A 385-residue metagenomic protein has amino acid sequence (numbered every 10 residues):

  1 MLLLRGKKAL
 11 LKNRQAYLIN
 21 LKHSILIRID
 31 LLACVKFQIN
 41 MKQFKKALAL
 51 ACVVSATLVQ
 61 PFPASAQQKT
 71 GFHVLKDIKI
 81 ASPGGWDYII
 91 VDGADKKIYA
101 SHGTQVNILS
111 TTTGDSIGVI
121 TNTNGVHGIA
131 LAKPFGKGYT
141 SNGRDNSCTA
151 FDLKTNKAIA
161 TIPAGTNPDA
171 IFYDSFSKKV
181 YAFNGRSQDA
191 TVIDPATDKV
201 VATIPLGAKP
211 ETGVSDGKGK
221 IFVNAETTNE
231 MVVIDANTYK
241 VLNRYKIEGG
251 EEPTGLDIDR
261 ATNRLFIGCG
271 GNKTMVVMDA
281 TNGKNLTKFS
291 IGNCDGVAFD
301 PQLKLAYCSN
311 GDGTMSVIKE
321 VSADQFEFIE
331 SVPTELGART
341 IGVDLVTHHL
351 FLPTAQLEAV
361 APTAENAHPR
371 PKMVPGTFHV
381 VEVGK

Functional and structural regions predicted by a protein language model:
M1, R5, Q15-K69: Bacterial Sec-dependent N-terminal signal peptides
L10-L11: Intrinsically disordered, low-complexity segments enriched in serine/threonine/proline/glycine and often basic
V54-Q60, S65-K385: Predominantly soluble domains enriched in secretory-pathway, periplasmic, or organellar proteins
